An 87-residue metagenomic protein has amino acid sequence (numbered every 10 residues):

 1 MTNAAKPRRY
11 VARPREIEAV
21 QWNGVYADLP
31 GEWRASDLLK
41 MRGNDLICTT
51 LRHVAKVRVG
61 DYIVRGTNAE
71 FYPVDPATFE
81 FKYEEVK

Functional and structural regions predicted by a protein language model:
M1-L51: N-terminal domain-onset segments
R52-K87: Short, compact, well-ordered microdomains
